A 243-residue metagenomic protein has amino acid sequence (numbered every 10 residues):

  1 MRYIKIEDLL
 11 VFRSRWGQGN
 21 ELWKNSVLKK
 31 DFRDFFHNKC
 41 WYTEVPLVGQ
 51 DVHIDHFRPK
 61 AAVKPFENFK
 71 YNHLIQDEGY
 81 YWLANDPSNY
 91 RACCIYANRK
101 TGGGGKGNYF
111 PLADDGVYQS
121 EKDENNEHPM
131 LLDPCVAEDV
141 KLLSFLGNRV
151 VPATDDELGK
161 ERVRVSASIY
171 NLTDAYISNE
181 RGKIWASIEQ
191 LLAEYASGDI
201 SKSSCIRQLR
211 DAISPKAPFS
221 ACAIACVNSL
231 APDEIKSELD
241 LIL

Functional and structural regions predicted by a protein language model:
M1-S26, P46-V48, S237-L243: A boundary/linker detector
G17-K29, Y71-G79: Short Cys/His-rich Zn2+-coordinating modules
L28-H53, C94-A97: Short cysteine-rich loop/turn motifs with clustered Cys
D31, Y81-W82, L132-D133: Short Gly/Pro-enriched turn/cap motifs at secondary-structure boundaries
V45-A92, K100-Y118: Histidine-centered nuclease catalytic patch
N108-K160, S168-L172, I177: Long, low-complexity, intrinsically disordered segments enriched in glycines and aromatic residues
V151-L243: C-terminal, charged low-complexity interaction regions
